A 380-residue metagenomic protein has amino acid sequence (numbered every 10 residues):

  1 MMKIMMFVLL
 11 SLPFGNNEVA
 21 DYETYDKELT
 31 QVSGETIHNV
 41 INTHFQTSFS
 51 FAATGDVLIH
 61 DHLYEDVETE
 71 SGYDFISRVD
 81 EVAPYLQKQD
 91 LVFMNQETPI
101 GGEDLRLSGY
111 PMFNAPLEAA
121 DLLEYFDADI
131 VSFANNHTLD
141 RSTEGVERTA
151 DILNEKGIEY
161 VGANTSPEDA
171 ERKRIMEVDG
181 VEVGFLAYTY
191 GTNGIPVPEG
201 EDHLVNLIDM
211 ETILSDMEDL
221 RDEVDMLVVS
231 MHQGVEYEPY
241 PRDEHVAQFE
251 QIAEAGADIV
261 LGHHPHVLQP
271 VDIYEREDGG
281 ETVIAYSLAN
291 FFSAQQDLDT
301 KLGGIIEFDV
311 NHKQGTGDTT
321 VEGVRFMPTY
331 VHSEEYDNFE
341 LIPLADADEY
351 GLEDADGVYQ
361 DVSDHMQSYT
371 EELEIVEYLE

Functional and structural regions predicted by a protein language model:
M1-A20: Sec-dependent N-terminal signal peptides of Gram-positive bacterial secreted proteins and lipoproteins
G15, V19-E380: Acidic, metal/ion-coordinating pockets
